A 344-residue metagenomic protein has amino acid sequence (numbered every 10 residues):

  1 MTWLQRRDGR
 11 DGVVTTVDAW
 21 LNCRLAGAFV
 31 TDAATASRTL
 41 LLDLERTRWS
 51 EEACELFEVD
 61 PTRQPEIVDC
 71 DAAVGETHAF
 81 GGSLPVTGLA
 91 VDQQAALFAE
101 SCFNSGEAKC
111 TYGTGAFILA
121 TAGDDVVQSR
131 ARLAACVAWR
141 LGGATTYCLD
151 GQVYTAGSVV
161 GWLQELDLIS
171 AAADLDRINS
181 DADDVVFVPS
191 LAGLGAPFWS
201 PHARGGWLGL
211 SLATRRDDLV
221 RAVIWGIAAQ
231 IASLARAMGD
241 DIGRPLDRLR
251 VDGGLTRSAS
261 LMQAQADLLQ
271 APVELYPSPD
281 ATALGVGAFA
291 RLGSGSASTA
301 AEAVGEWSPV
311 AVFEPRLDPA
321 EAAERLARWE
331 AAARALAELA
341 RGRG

Functional and structural regions predicted by a protein language model:
M1-T31, T35, L40-E51, E55-L56 (+2 more regions): Active-site core segments that coordinate phosphate-bearing ligands/cofactors across diverse enzyme families
L56-R63: A structural motif corresponding to the C-terminal end of an alpha-helix and its immediate exit/capping segment
E66-A73: Gly/charged, well-structured mid-domain segments that form the phosphate/adenylate-handling core of ATP-dependent
